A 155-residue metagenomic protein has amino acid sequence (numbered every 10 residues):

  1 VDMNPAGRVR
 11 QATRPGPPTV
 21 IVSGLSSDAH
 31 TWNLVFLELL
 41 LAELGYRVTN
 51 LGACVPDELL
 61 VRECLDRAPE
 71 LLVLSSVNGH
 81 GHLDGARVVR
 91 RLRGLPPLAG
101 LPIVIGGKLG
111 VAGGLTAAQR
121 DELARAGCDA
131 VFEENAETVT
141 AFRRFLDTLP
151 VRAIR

Functional and structural regions predicted by a protein language model:
V1-P15: Short N-terminal or domain-adjacent regulatory/targeting segments
P18-V20, I103: Conserved hydrophobic helix-helix packing surfaces used for dimerization/oligomerization
L25-W32: Glycine- and acidic-residue-enriched helix-capping/strand-helix junction motifs
V35-V48: Short helix-loop-beta junction
L44, V55-A124: Cofactor-cradling patches in redox/metallo enzymes
R47, E70, D129: Residue-level detector of anion-binding/catalytic polar loops
R47-D57, E133-N135: A short glycine-rich beta-strand->turn/loop micro-motif centered on a GG-aromatic cluster
P102-R155: Peripheral docking tails and interdomain loops at the edges of cofactor- or intermediate-handling domains
